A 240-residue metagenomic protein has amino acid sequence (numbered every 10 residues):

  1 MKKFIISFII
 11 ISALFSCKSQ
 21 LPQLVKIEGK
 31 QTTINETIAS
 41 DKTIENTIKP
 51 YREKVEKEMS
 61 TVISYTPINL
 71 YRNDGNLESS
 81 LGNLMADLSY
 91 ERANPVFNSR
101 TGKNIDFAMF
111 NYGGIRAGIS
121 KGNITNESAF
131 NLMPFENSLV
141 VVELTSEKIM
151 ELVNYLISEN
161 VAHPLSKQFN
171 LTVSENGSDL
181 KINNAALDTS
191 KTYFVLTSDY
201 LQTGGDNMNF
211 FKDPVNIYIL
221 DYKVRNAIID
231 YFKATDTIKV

Functional and structural regions predicted by a protein language model:
M1-F4: Positively charged n-region of N-terminal signal peptides that target proteins for export
A13-S16: C-terminal motif of bacterial Sec signal peptides marking the signal peptidase cleavage site
Q20-N35, N83-A86, Y90-V240: Feature captures C-terminal
I38-I63: Post-signal-peptide N-terminal segment of Sec-exported extracytoplasmic proteins
E58-N76, M208-P214: Acidic/histidine-rich, surface-exposed loop or edge segments in extracytoplasmic proteins
S79-S80: A conserved active-site cap/scaffold subdomain adjacent to cofactor or substrate pockets
